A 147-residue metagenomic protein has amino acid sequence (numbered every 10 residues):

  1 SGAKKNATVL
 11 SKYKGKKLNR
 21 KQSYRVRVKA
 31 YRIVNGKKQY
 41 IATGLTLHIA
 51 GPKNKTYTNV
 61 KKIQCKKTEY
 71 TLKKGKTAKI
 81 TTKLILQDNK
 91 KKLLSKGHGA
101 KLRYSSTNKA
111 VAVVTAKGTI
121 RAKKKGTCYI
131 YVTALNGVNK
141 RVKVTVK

Functional and structural regions predicted by a protein language model:
S1-A3: Extracellular low-complexity, O-glycosylation-prone stalks/linkers
K5-K14: Short S/T/G- and acidic-enriched coil/turn segments that sit immediately N-terminal to beta-strands in beta-sandwich
G15-G36: Beta-strand-rich modules
L18-S23, I41, L94-R103: Glycine-rich, flexible loop segments associated with nucleotide phosphate handling
I33-K37, G137-K140: Short acidic/polar inter-strand loop motif in beta-rich domains
N35-N54: Extracellular fibronectin type III
K53-K147: Extracytoplasmic soluble-region selector
